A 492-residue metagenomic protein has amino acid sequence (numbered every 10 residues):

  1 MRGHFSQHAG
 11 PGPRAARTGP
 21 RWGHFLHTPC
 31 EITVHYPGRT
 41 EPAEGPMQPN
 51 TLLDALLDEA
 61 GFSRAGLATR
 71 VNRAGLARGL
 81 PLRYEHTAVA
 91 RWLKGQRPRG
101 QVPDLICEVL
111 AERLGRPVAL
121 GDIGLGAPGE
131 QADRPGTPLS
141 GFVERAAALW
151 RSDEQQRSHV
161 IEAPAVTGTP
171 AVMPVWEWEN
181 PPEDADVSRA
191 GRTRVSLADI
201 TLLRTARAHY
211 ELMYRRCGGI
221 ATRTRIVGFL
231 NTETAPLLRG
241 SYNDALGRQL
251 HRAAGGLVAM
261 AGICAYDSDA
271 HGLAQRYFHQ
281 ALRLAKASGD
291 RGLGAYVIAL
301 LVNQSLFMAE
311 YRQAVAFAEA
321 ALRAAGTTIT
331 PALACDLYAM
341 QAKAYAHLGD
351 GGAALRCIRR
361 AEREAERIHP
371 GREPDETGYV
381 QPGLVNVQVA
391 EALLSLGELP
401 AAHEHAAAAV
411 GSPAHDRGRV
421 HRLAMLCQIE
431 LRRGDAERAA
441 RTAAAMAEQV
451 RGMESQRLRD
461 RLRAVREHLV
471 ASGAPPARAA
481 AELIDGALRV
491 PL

Functional and structural regions predicted by a protein language model:
H8: Cationic, low-complexity basic patches in intrinsically disordered or flexible, solvent-exposed regions
H27, E31-R70, L82-N180, D460-R463 (+1 more regions): Short amphipathic recognition helices of helix-turn-helix/homeodomain-type DNA-binding modules
P174-A198: C-terminal segment of N-terminal export signals and the immediately downstream linker at the start of the mature
A190-L492: Conserved binding/catalytic microenvironments
